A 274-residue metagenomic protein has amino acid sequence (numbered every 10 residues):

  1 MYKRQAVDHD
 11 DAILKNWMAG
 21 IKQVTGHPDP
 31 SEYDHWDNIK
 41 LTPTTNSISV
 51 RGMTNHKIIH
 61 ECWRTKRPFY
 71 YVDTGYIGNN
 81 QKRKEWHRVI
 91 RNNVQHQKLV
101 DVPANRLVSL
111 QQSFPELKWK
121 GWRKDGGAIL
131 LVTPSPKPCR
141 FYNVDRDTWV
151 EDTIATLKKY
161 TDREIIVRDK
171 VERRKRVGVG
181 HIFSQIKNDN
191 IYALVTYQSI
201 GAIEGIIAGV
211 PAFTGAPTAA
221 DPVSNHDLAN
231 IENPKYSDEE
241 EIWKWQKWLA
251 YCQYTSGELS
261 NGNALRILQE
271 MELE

Functional and structural regions predicted by a protein language model:
M1-Q5: Conserved small/polar residues in nucleotide/adenosyl-binding loops
D10, T45-S47, G75-G78, P134-P138 (+3 more regions): Short, solvent-exposed loop/turn segments at secondary-structure junctions
D11-I21, G52-K57, D145-K159: Well-ordered, non-membrane alpha-helical segments in soluble/globular domains
G26-R83: Extended catalytic core of nucleotide-activated donor transferases of GT-like folds
S31-Y33, K158, R163-F213, P217-T218: Donor nucleotide-activated moiety binding/catalytic core segment of transferases that use nucleotide-activated donors
N38-L41, A128, Y192-A193: Structural motif
Q81-G126, P222-E274: Leloir-type glycosyltransferase catalytic cores
G121-R174: Conserved catalytic-core segment of nucleotide-activated headgroup transferases in glycan assembly
